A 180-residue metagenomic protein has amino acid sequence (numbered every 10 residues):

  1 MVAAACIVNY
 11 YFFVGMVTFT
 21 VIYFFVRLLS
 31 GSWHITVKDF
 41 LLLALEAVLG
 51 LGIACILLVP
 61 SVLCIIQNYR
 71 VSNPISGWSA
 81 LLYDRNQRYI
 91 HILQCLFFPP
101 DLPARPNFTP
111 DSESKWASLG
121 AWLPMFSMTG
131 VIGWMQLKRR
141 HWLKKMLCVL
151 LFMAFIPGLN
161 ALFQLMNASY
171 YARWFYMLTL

Functional and structural regions predicted by a protein language model:
M1-A4, H34-A44: Short hydrophobic alpha-helices at membrane interfaces in multi-pass membrane enzymes
M1-N9, E46-G52: Membrane-interface alpha helices of multi-pass inner-membrane proteins
A4-V14, A161-Y170: Membrane-interface helix caps and helix-loop-helix hairpins in membrane proteins
F12-R27, P60-V62, M125: Transmembrane-embedded, aromatic-rich helix segments that form part of the hydrophobic channel/pocket engaging
F13-V17, F40-V48, L143-L151, M177: Hydrophobic alpha-helical transmembrane segments
F19, P124-T129, K144-G158, L178-L180: Hydrophobic membrane-spanning alpha-helices of multi-pass integral membrane proteins
D39-L43, A47-H141, I156-Q164, Y171-A172: Periplasmic/ER-lumenal interhelical loops and adjacent helix-loop junctions in multi-pass membrane proteins
A168-L180: Hydrophobic/aromatic-rich transmembrane helices and adjacent perimembrane loops
